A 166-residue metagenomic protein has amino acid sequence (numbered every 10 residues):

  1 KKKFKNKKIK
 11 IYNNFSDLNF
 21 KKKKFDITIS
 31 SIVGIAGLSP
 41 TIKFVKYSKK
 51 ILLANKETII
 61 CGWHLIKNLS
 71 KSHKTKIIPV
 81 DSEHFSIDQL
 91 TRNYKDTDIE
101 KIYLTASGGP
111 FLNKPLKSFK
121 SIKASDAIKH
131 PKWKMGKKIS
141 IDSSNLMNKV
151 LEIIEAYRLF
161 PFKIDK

Functional and structural regions predicted by a protein language model:
K1, T28, S48, I87 (+1 more regions): Residue-level signal for inorganic ion chemistry
K1-F15, D88: Glycine-rich nucleotide/cofactor/substrate-binding loop typically near the N-terminus or early in the first domain
N13-F15, N55, D81: Short loop/edge segments at beta-strand edges and connector loops that shape dinucleotide/nucleotide cofactor-binding
N13-F44: Beta-loop-alpha module in the N-terminal Rossmann-like domain of NAD(P)-dependent dehydrogenases, especially those
S31-I32, L38, I42-Y47, G62-H130: Rossmann-like NAD(P)H-binding beta-loop-alpha module
K50-L52, T58: A short hydrophobic/small-residue beta-strand
K138-K166: Substrate-binding/catalytic subdomain of NAD(P)-dependent oxidoreductase enzymes
